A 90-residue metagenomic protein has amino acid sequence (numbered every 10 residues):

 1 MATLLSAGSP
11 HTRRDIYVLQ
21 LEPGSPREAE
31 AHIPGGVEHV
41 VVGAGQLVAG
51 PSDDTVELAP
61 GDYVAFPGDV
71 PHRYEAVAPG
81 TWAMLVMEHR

Functional and structural regions predicted by a protein language model:
A2-G8, D15-P34, G68-D69: Conserved short histidine dyad/triad with adjacent acidic residue
L5, S52-D69: Short acidic-glycine-tyrosine-enriched beta hairpin
G8-S9, A31-H32, H39, T55-V56 (+1 more regions): Short secondary-structure boundary/capping segments
R13-D15, I33, S52, A76-A78: Short glycine/proline-enriched turns and hinge-like loops at secondary-structure junctions
S25-P26, E30-V37, T81-W82, E88-R90: Generic protein-terminus/edge-of-domain signal
G35-S52: Glycine- and acidic-residue-biased ligand/ion/polar-headgroup-sensing regions
E57-A59, G68-R90: Ligand-binding loop in jelly-roll beta-barrel domains
